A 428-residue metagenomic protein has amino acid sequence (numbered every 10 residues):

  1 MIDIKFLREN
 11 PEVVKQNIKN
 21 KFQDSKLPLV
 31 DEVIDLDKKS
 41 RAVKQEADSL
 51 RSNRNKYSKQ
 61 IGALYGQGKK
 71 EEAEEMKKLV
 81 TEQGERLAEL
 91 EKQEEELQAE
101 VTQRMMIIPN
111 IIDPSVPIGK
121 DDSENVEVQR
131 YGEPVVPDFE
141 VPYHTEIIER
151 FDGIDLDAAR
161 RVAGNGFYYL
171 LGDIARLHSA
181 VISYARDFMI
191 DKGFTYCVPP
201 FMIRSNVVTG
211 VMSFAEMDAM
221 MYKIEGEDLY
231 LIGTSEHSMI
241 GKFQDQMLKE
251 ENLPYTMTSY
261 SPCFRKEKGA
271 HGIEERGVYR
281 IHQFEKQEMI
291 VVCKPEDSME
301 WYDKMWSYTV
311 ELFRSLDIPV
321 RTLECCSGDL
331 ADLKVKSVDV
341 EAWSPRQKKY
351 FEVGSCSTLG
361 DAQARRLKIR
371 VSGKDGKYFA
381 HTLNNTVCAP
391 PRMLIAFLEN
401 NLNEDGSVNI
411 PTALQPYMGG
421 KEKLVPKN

Functional and structural regions predicted by a protein language model:
M1-P134, E149, G153: N-terminal alpha-helical targeting/anchoring segments
L27, R130-N428: TRNA-recognition modules of translation machinery and tRNA-sensing kinases, especially anticodon-binding
